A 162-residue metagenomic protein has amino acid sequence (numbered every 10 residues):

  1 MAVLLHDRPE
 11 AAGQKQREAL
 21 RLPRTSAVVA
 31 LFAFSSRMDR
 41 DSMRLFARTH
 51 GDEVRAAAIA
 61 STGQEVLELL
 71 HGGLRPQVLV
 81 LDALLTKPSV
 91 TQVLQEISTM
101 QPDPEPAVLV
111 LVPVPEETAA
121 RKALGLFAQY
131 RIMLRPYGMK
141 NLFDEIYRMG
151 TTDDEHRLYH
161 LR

Functional and structural regions predicted by a protein language model:
M1-E53, H71, R75, Q101-P104 (+1 more regions): Non-catalytic signal-transmission and effector/linker regions of two-component phosphorelay proteins
V29, E105-L109, R131: Proline-centered loop/turn at the N-terminus of a beta-strand
A33-F34, V54-T62, L69, M133: Short hydrophobic/Thr-rich beta-strand motif most characteristic of the beta2 strand and flanking loop of CheY-like
S35, V110-P115, P136: Conserved active-site segment of CheY-like receiver
L45-F46, Q92-E96, K122, E145: A short acidic, amphipathic alpha-helical/loop segment
G63, P76-E105, V112-A120: Conserved phosphotransfer microenvironments
R75-P76, Q129: Local beta-strand N-terminus motif with an aromatic residue
K122-I132: As written
